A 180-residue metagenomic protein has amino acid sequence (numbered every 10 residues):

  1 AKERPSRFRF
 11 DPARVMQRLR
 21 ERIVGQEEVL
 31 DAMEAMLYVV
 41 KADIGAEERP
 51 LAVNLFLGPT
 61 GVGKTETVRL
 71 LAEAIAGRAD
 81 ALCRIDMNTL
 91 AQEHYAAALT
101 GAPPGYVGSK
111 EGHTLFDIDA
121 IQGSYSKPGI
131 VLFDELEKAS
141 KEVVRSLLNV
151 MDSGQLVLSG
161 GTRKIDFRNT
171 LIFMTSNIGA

Functional and structural regions predicted by a protein language model:
A1-D11: Interdomain "pre-motor" coupling segment immediately N-terminal to P-loop NTPase/helicase cores
R9-V53: Pre-Walker A (pre-P-loop) alpha-helix and adjacent loop at the N terminus of AAA/AAA+ ATPase modules, a conserved
K41-L51, K110-S124, S153-R168: Conserved Walker
G45-I85: Walker A/P-loop
T60-V62, N88-Q92, P103-G105, E137-A139 (+2 more regions): Conserved nucleotide-binding/hydrolysis micro-motifs of P-loop NTPases
A74-G105: AAA+/P-loop NTPase substrate/partner-engagement loops
Q92-A96, G123-D152, G179-A180: Conserved AAA+/SF3 P-loop NTPase catalytic/coupling segment centered on the Walker-B
H94-G112, V144, N177: Conserved NTP-binding/hydrolysis module of P-loop NTPases
